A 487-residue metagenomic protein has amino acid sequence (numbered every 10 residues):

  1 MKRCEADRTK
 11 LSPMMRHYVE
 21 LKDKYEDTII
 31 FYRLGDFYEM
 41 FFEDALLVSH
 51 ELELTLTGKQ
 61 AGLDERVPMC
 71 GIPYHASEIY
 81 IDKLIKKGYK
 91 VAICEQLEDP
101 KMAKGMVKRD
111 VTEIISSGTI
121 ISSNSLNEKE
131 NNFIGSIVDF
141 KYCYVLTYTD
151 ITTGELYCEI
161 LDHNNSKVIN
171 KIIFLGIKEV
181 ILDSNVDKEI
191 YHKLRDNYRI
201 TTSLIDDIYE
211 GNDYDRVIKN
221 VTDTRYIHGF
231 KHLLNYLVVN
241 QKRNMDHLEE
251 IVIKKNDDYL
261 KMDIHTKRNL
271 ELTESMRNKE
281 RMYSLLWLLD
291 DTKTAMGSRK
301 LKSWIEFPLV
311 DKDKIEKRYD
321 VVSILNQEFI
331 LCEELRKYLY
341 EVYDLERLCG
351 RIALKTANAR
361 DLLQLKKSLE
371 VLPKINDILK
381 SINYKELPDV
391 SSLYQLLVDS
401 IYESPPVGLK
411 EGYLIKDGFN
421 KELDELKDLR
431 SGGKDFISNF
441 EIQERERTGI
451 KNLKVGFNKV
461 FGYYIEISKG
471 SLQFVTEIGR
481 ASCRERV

Functional and structural regions predicted by a protein language model:
K2-I324, E333, K337-A353, A357-I442: Charged catalytic and DNA/RNA-contacting regions of genome-maintenance and nucleic-acid-processing enzymes
R33-L34, G456, S468: A secondary-structure boundary/capping signal
I134-S136, N452-G456, Y464: Short, surface-exposed charged micro-motifs
E328-F329: Short intracellular "coupling" helices and adjacent cytoplasmic loop segments at the cytosolic face of multi-pass
I375, L396, S400, Y463-I478: Cytosolic, long alpha-helical scaffolding segments
D435-V455: Flexible, glycine/threonine-enriched loop-and-boundary segments that flank and lead into catalytic domains of large
A481-V487: Conserved small/polar residues in nucleotide/adenosyl-binding loops
